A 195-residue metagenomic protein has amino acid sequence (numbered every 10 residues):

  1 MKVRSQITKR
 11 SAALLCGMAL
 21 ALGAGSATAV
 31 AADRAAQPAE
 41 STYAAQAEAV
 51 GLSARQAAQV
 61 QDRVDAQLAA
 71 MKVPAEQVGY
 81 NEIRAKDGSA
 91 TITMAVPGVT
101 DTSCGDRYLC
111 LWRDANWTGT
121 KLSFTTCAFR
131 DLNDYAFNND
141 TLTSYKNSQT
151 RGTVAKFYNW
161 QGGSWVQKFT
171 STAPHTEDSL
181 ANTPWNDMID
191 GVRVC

Functional and structural regions predicted by a protein language model:
M1-A12: Bacterial Sec-dependent N-terminal signal peptides
R10, L14-C16, G25, A32-C195: Compact beta-sheet-dominated domain cores in extracellular/mature segments
L20: Acidic, metal-coordinating catalytic segment for phosphate/diphosphate chemistry, firing primarily on the Nudix
